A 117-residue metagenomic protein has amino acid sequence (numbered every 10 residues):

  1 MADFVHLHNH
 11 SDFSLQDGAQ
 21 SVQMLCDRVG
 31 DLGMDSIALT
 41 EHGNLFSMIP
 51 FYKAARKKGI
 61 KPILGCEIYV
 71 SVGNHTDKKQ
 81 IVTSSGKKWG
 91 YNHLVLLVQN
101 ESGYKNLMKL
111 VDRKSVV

Functional and structural regions predicted by a protein language model:
M1-V117: Phosphodiester-processing cores and adjacent nucleic acid-binding clamps
